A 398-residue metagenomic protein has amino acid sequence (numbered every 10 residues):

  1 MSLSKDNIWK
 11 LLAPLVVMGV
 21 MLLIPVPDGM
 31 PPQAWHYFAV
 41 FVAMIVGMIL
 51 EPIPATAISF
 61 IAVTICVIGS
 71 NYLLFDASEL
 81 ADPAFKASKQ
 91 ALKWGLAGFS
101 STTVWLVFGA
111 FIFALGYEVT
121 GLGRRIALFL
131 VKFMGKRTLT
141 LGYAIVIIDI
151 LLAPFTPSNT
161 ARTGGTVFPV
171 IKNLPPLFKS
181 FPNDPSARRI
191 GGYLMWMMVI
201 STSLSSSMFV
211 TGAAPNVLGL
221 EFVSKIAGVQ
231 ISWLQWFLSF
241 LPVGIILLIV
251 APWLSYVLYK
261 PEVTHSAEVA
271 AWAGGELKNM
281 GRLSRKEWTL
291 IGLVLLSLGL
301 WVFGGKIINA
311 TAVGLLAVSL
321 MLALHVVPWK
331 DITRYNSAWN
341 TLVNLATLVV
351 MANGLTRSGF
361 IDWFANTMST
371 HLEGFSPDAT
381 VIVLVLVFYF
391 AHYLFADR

Functional and structural regions predicted by a protein language model:
S2-D6, D28-W35, G47-P52, K89-T102 (+5 more regions): Interfacial loop-to-helix junctions that mark the boundaries of transmembrane helices in multi-pass membrane
S2-L23, N159-T163, F178-G281, T289: Juxtamembrane and boundary regions of transmembrane helices in multi-pass small-molecule transporters and channels
N7-G19, Q33, A39-V40, A114-G123 (+3 more regions): Hydrophobic, membrane-facing alpha-helical anchors
L11-L12, Y37-F41, A57-F60, L139-I147 (+6 more regions): Hydrophobic alpha-helical transmembrane segments
L12-G19, V42-I45, T64, I68 (+14 more regions): Generic alpha-helical transmembrane segments of integral inner-membrane proteins, especially permease/transport modules
V26, A57-N183, Y335, W339-T341 (+1 more regions): Membrane-embedded alpha-helical segments and adjacent helix-loop junctions characteristic of multi-pass solute
P27-P32, V42-I61, G95, L248 (+3 more regions): Flexible hinge motifs at transmembrane-helix junctions and intramembrane kinks/re-entrant loops in multi-pass membrane
V46-P54, I148-S158, V199-V210, L300-G305 (+1 more regions): Transmembrane alpha-helix interface/packing and boundary motifs in multi-pass membrane proteins, characterized by
